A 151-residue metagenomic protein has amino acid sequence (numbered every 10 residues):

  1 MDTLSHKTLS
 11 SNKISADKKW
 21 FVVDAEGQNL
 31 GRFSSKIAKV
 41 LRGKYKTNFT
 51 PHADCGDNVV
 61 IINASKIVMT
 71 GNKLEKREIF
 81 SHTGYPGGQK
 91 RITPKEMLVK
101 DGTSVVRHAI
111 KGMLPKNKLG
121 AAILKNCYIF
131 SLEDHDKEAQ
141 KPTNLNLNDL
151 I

Functional and structural regions predicted by a protein language model:
M1-H108, K118, K141-I151: Ribosome large-subunit tunnel/peptidyl-transferase-proximal elements
G27, L132-D134: Residues that form or immediately flank small-molecule/cofactor binding pockets and catalytic motifs
R42, I129-F130, K137: Aromatic-residue detector
V106-R107, K111, L124: Hydrophobic, well-ordered secondary-structure segments
L119, H135: Basic, amphipathic alpha-helical segments enriched in Lys/Arg and hydrophobic/aromatic residues
G120-F130: C-terminal structural segments of small proteins and small subunits
